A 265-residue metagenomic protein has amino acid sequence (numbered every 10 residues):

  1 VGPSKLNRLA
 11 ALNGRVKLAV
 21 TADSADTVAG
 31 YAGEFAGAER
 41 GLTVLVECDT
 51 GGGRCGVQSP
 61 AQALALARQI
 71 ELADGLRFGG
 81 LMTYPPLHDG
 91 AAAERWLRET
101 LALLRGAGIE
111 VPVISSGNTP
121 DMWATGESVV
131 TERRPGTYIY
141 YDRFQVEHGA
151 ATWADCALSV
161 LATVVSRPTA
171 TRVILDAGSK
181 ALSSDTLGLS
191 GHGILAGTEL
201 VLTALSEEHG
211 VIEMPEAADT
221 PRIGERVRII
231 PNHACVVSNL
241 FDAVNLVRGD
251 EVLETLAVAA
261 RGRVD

Functional and structural regions predicted by a protein language model:
V1-H88: Active-site-proximal beta-alpha core segment in soluble small-molecule metabolic enzymes
A92-D265: Active-site anion/phosphate-binding pocket segments in diverse small-molecule metabolic enzymes
